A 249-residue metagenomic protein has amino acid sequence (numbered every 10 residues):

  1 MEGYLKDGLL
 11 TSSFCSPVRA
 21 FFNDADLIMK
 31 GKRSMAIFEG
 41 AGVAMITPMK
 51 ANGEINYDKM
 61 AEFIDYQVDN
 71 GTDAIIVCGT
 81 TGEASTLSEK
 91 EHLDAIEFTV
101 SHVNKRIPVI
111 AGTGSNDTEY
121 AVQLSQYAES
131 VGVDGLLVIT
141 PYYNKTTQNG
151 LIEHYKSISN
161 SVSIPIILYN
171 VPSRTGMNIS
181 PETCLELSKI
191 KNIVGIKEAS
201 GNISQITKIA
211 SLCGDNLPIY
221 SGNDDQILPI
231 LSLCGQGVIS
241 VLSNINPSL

Functional and structural regions predicted by a protein language model:
A36-V43, M49-G176: Active-site beta->alpha loop and helix N-cap motifs at the rims of alpha/beta catalytic domains
R174-L249: Catalytic alpha/beta core domains of metabolic enzymes, predominantly
